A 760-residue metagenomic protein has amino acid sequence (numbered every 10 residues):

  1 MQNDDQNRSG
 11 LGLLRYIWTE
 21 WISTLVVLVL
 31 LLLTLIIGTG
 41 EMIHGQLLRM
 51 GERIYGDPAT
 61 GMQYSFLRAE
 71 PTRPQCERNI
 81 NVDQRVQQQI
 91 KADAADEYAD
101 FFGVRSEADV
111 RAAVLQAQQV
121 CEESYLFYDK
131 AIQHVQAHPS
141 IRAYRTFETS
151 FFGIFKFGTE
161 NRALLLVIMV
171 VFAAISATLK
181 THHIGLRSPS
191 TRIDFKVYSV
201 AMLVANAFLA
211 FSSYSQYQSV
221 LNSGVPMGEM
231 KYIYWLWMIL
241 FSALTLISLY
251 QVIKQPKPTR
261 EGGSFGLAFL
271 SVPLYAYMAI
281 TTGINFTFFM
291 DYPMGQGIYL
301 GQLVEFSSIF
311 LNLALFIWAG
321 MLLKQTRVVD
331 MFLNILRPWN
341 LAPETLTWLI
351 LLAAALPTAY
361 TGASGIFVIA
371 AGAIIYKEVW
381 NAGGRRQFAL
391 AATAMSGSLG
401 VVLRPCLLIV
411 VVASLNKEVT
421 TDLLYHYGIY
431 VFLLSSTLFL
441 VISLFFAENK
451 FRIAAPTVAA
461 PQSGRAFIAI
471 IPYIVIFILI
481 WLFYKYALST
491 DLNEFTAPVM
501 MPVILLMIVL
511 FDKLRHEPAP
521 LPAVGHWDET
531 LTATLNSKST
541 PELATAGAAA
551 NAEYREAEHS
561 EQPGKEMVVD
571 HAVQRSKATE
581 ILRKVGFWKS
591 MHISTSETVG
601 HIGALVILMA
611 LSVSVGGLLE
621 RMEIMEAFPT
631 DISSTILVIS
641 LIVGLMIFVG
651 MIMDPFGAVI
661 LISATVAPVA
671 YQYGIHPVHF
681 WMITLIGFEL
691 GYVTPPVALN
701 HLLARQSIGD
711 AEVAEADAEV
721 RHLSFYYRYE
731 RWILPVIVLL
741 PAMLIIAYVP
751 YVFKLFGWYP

Functional and structural regions predicted by a protein language model:
Q2-P760: Alpha-helical transmembrane segments of multi-pass membrane transport proteins
